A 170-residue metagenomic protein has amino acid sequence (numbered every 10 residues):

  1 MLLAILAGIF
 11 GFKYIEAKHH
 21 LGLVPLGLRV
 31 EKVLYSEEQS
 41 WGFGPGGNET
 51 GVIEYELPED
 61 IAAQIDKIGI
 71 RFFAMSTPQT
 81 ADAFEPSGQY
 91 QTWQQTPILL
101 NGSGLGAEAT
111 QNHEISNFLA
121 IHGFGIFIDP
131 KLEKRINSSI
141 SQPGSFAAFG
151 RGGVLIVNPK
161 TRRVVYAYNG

Functional and structural regions predicted by a protein language model:
A4-F84: N-terminal export/targeting and maturation segments
L57, N169-G170: Short beta-strand-to-coil "C-cap" segments at the C-terminal boundary of structured domains/repeats, marking
F72-T161: Functional cores of ribonucleases/endoribonucleases
K160-N169: Glycine-rich, aromatic-bearing surface loops/beta-hairpins
